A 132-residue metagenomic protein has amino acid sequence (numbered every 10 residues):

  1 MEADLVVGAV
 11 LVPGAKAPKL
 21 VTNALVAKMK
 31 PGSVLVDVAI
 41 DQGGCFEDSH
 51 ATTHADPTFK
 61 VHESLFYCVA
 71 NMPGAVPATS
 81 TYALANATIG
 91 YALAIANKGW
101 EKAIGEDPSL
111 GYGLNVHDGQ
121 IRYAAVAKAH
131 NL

Functional and structural regions predicted by a protein language model:
M1-E63: Rossmann-like adenosine-cofactor binding region
I40, C45-L132: Adenosine-phosphate binding glycine-rich loop
